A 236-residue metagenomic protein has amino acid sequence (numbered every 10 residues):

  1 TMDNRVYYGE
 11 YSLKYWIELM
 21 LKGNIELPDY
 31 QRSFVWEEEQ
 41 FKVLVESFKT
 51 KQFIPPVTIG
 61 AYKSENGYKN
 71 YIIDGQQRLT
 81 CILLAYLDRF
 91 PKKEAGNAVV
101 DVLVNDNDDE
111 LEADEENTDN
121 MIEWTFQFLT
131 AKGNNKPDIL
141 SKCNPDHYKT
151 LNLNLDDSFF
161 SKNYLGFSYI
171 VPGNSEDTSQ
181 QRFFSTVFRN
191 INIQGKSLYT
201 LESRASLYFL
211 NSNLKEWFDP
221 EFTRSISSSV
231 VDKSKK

Functional and structural regions predicted by a protein language model:
M2-Y11, Y15, P28-K236: Basic- and aromatic-enriched surface patches that contact anionic nucleotides/nucleic acids
I17-L19: Hydrophobic core segments of alpha-helical transmembrane domains in multi-pass integral membrane proteins
L21-D29: A short, surface-exposed helix-loop junction/capping segment
